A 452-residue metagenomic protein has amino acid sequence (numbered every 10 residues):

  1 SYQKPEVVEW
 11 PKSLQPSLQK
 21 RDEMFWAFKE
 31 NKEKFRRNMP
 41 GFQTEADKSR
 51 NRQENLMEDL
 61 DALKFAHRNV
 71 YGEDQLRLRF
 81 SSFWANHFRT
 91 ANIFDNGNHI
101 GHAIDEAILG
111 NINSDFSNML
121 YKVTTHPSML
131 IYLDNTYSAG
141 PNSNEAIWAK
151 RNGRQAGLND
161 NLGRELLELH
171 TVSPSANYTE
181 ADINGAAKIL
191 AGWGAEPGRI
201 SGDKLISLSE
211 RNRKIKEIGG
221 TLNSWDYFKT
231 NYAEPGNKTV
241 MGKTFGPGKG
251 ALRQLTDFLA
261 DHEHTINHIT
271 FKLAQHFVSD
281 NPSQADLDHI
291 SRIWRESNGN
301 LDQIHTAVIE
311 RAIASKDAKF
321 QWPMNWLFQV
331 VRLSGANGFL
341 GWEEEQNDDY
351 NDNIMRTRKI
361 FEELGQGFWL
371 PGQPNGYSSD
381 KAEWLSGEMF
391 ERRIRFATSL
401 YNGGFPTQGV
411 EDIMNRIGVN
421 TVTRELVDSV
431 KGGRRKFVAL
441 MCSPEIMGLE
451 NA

Functional and structural regions predicted by a protein language model:
S1-R79, H99, A103-A107: Conserved short S/T/G-enriched processing/targeting/catalytic segments and their helical context
S1-Y2, E6-V8, H262-S297, D302-A452: Flexible, low-complexity segments enriched for small/polar residues
K32, R36-K48, E58-F65, G97-Q346 (+1 more regions): Active-site substrate-binding loop specific to GH73 endo-beta-N-acetylglucosaminidase modules in bacterial autolysins
L56, V70, D74, N98 (+8 more regions): Generic detection of long, well-ordered alpha-helical segments
R77, S81, I266-N267: Hydrophobic faces of stable alpha-helices that mediate helix-helix packing
N92-I93: Short, well-structured beta-strand/strand-turn elements
